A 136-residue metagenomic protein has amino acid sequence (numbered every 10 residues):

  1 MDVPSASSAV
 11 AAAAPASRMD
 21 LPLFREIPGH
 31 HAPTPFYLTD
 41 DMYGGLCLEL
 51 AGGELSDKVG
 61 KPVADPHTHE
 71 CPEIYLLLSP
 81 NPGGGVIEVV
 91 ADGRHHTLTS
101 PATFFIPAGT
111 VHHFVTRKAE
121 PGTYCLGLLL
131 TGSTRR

Functional and structural regions predicted by a protein language model:
M1-A64: A short, N-terminal "cap"/entry segment at the start of jelly-roll beta-barrel domains of the cupin/DSBH fold
G52, Y75, H95, T103-F105 (+1 more regions): Conserved hydrophobic/aromatic beta-strand scaffold that supports enzyme active sites
S56-V59, P80-G84, S133: Short, charged/polar surface micro-motifs in flexible loops or helix N-caps
G60-Y75, A91-D92: A short beta-loop-beta micro-motif enriched in histidine and acidic residues
E70, G83-G85, G122: Short loop/turn segments at connectors of secondary-structure elements within structured domains
Y75-S100: A short beta-strand-loop-beta hairpin characteristic of the jelly-roll/cupin
T97-K118: Conserved metal-binding segment of the jelly-roll/cupin
A119-R136: A short hydrophobic beta-strand segment most commonly corresponding to one strand of the jelly-roll/cupin
